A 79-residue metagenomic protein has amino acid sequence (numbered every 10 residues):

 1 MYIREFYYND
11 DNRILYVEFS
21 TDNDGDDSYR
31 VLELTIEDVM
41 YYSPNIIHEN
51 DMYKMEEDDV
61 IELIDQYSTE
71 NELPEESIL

Functional and structural regions predicted by a protein language model:
M1-Y8: Negatively charged, low-complexity tracts enriched in Asp/Glu with abundant Ser/Thr
Y8-N9, D22: Acidic surface patches and DE-rich sequence motifs
I14-S68: Acidic, low-complexity, intrinsically disordered interaction modules
E72-L79: Short acidic DE-rich linear segments
